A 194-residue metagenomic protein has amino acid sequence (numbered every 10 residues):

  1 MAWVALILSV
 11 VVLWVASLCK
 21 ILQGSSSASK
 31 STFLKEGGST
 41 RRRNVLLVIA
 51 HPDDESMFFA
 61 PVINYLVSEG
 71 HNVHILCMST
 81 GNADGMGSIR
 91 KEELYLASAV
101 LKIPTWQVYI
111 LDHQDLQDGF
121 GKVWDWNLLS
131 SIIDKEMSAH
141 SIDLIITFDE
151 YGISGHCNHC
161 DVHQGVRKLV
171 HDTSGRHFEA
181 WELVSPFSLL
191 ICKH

Functional and structural regions predicted by a protein language model:
M1-R176: Active-site beta-strand->loop->alpha-helix modules in alpha/beta enzyme cores, enriched in Gly/His/Asp(Glu)
P61, S185-P186: Voltage-sensor-like transmembrane helices and their cytoplasmic interface
C77, E182-V184: Short beta-strand segments
D149, V184-S185: Short, structured patches in soluble enzyme cores that scaffold and shape functional sites
R176-E182: A conserved short beta-strand
F187-H194: A conserved mid-domain beta-alpha-beta active-site/ligand-binding segment of alpha/beta enzyme cores
